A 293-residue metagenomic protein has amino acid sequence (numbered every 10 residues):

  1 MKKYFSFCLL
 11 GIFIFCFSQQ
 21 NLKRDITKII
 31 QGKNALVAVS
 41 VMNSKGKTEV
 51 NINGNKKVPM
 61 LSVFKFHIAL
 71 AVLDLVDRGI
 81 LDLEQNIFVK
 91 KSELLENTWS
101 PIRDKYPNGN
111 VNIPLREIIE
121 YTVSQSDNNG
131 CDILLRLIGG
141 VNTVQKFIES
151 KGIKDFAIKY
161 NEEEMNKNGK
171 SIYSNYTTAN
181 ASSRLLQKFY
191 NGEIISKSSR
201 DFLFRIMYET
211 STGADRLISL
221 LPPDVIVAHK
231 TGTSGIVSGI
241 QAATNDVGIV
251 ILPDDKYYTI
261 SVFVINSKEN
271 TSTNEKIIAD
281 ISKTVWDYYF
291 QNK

Functional and structural regions predicted by a protein language model:
M1-N21: Bacterial Sec-dependent N-terminal signal peptides
F17-P59: Beta-lactamase-like hydrolase cores
N21-I29, E49, R136-L137, V141-N142 (+4 more regions): Structured C-terminal helix/loop/strand segments within mature extracytoplasmic catalytic/sensor domains
A38-M42, N51, H67, F88 (+2 more regions): Soluble periplasmic/extracytoplasmic beta-strand elements of cell-envelope proteins
P59-I87, I260: Active-site SXXK
D74-L94, V141, Q145, S196-R200: Short, well-structured active-site flanking segments
L94-D132: Conserved catalytic neighborhood of penicillin-recognizing serine enzymes
V111, D132-I194: Mid-domain, small-residue-enriched loop/turn segments at the edges of structured enzyme/sensor domains
